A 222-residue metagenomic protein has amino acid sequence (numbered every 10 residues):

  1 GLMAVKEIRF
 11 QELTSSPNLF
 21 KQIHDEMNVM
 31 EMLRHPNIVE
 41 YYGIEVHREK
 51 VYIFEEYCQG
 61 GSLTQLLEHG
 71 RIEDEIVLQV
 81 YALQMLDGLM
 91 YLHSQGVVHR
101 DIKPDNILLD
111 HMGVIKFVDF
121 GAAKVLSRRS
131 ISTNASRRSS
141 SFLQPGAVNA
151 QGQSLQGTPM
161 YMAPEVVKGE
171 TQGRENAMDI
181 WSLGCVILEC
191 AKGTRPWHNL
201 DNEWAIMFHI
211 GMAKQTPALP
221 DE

Functional and structural regions predicted by a protein language model:
G1-E12: Glycine-rich ATP phosphate-binding loop
G43-I44: A short, aromatic-enriched beta-strand patch in the conserved N-lobe beta-sheet of the protein kinase catalytic domain
E49-S62, L66: Conserved short submotifs of the Hanks-type protein kinase catalytic core that shape the nucleotide-binding pocket
Y81-A82: Activation segment signature within eukaryotic-like protein kinase domains
A147, V166-A177: Conserved end of the kinase activation segment
